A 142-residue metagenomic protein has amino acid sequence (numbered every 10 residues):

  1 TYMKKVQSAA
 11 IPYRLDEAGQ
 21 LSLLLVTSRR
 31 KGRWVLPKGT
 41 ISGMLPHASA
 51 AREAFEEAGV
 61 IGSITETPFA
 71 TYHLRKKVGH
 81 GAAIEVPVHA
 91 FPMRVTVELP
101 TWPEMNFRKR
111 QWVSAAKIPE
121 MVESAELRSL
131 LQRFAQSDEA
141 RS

Functional and structural regions predicted by a protein language model:
T1-K5, Y13-L15, T71-G79, A115 (+1 more regions): Class I (Rossmann-like) S-adenosyl-L-methionine-dependent methyltransferase catalytic domain, capturing the SAM-binding
Y2-L36: N-terminal strand-loop-strand
V6-S8, L21, V86-H89, R108: Change "...and in nucleic-acid phosphodiester-cleaving endonucleases..." to "...and in nucleic-acid processing enzymes
E17-G19, R30-R33, S42, L74-R75 (+1 more regions): Short, charged/polar surface micro-motifs in flexible loops or helix N-caps
R30-W34, V95-S142: Nudix hydrolase/Nudix homology domain
L36-F69: The catalytic Nudix box helix
F55, I84, Q132-R133: Ribonuclease/tRNase effector modules and their secretory precursors
A70-T101, Q111: Active-site-adjacent beta-strand/loop module that shapes the phosphate/pyrophosphate-binding cleft
